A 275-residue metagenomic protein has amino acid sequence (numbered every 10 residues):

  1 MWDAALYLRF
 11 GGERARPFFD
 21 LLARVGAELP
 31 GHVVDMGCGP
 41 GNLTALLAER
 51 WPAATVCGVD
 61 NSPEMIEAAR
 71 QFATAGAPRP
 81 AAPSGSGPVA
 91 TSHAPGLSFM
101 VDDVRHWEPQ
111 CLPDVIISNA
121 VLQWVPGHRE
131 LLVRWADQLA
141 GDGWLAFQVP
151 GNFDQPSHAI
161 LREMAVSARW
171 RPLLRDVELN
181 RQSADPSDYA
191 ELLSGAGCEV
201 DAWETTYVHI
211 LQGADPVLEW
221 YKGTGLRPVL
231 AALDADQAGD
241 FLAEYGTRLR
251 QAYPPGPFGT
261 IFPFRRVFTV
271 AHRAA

Functional and structural regions predicted by a protein language model:
M1-G12: Class I SAM-dependent methyltransferase Rossmann-like catalytic core, especially the SAM/SAH-binding loop
G12-H32, L46: Conserved alpha-helix/loop element of class I SAM-dependent methyltransferases that forms part of the SAM/SAH-binding
H32-M36, P40-G76, A94-W107: Class I SAM-dependent methyltransferase SAM/SAH-binding core
P40-N42, V177-A275: Conserved Class I S-adenosyl-L-methionine
R105-I116: A short acidic, Gly/Pro-enriched loop at the edge of an enzyme's catalytic core that lines a small-molecule cofactor
V115-H128, G151: A short SAM/SAH-binding and catalytic strip from SAM-dependent methyltransferases
R129-W144: A short glycine-rich, Lys/Arg-flanked "PGG" loop and its adjoining helix->strand segment in the class I
W144-R171: Conserved class I S-adenosyl-L-methionine
